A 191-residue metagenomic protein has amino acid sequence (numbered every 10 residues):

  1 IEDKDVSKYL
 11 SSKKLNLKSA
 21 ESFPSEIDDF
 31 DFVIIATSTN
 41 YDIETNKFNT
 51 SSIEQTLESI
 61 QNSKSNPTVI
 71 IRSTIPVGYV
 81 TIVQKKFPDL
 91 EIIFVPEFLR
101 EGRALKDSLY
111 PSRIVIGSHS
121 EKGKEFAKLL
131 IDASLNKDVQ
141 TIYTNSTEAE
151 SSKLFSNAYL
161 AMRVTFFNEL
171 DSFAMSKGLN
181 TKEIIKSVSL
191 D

Functional and structural regions predicted by a protein language model:
I1-F32, S38-K47: Conserved N-terminal Rossmann-fold NAD(P) cofactor-binding segment
K14-N16, N66, D89, D138: A generic structural signal for alpha->beta connector loops
S25, N40-A104: Rossmann-like NAD(P)(H) cofactor-binding subdomain of soluble oxidoreductases
E26, T81-V95, R100-D191: Internal alpha-helical scaffold of NAD(P)-dependent oxidoreductase catalytic cores
D29-F30, N66, P111-S112: Local beta-strand N-terminus motif with an aromatic residue
V33-I35, V95-P96: Non-cysteine beta-strand/loop elements that form the S-adenosyl-L-methionine
I35-S38, S73, S118-H119: Glycine-rich, N-terminal phosphate-binding loop of Rossmann-like dinucleotide-binding domains
